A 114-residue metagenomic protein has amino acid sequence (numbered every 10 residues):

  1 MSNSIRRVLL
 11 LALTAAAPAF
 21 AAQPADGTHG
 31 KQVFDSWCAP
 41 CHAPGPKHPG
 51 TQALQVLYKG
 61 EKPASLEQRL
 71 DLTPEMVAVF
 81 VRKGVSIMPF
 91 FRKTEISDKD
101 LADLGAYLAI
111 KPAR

Functional and structural regions predicted by a protein language model:
M1-L9, P89: Bacterial N-terminal signal peptides that target proteins for export
V8-P18: Bacterial N-terminal signal peptides
A17-V33: Electrostatic cytochrome c docking/interface patches
A22, K47-H48, K111-R114: Inter-heme linker and motif-flanking segments adjacent to c-type heme-binding CXXCH motifs in c-type cytochromes
D26, F34, T73-V77, G84 (+1 more regions): Stable alpha-helical elements in mature extracytoplasmic
G30, F34-G45, M88, L104 (+1 more regions): The canonical Cys-X-X-Cys-His
K31, A43-V79: Gly/Gly-Pro-rich "capping" loops immediately C-terminal to redox-active cysteine motifs in periplasmic/lumenal
Y58-L70, F80-K111: Axial heme c-ligation environment in periplasmic c-type cytochrome domains
